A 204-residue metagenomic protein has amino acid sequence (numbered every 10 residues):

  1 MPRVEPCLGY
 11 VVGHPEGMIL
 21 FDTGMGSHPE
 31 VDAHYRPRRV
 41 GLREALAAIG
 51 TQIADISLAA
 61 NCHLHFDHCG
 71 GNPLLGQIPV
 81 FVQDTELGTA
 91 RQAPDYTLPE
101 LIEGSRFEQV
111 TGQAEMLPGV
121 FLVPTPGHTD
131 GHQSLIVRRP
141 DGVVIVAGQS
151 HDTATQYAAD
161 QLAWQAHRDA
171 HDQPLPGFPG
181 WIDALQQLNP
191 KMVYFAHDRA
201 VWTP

Functional and structural regions predicted by a protein language model:
M1-E44, S134-D152: Conserved beta-strand hairpin/beta-sheet module of binuclear metal-dependent hydrolase folds, prominently
L20-D22, V80-F81, V146, V193-F195: A structural signal for short, well-ordered beta-strand segments and their strand-loop junctions that often border
F21, N61-C62, T125, A196: Short His-Asn-centered micro-motif
M25-G26, F66, E86, H151-D152 (+1 more regions): Short, glycine/acidic-enriched loop or turn micro-motifs at the edges of active sites
P29, Q113-A114, F121-P124, D130-W202: Metallo-beta-lactamase
R38-D55, P79-P124, T129, D169-P190: Metallo-beta-lactamase
I56-D67: Metallo-beta-lactamase
G70-G76, P204: Metal-dependent catalytic neighborhoods of phosphoester/phosphodiester hydrolases
